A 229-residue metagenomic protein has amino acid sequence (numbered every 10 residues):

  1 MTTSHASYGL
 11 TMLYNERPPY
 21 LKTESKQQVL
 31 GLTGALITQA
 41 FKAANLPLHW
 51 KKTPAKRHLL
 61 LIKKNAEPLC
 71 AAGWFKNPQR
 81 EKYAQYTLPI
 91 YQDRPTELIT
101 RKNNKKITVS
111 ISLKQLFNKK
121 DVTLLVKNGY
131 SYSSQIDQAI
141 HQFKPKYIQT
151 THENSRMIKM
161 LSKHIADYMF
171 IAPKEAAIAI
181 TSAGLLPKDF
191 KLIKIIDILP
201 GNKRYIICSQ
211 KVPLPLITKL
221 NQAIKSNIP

Functional and structural regions predicted by a protein language model:
A6-Y83, T150-T151: Extracytoplasmic small-molecule ligand-binding "clamshell" domains of the periplasmic binding protein/Venus flytrap
Y14-P18, D93-P95, L185-N221: Periplasmic-binding protein-like
E16-P18, S25-L30, R101-K106, D121-Y132 (+3 more regions): Short coil/turn segments
G34-A44, K102-I107, K114, K119-V122 (+1 more regions): Extended ligand-binding regions for polar small-molecule ligands
I37-L46, L113-V122, V126-T151, I180-K188: Ligand-binding cleft/hinge of the Venus flytrap
K51-N118, K194-L199: Acidic, polar ligand-binding/catalytic clefts
K56-L69, Q115, S155-A177, S182: Short helices/loops that flank or line small-molecule/ion binding pockets
W74-F75, N128, P173-K174: Short secondary-structure boundary segments
